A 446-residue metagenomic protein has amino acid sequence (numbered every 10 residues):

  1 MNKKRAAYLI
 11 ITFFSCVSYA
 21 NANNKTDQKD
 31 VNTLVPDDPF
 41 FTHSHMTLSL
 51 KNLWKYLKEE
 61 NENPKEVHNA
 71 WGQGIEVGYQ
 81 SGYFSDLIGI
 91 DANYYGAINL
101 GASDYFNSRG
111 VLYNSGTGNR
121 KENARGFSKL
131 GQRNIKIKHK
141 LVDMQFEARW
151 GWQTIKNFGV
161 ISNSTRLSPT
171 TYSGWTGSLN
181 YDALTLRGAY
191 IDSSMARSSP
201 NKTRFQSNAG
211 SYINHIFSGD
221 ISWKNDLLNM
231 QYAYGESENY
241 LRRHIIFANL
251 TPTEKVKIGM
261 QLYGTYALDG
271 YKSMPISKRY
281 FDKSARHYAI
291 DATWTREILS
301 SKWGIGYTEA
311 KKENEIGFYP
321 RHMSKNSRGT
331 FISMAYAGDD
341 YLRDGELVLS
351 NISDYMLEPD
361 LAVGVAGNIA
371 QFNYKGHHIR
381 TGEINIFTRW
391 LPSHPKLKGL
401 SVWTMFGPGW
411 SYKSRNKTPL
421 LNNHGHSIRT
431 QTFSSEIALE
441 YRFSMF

Functional and structural regions predicted by a protein language model:
A20-A148, V365, F387-P392, S401-S414 (+1 more regions): Beta-barrel outer-membrane channel/assembly domains of diderm bacteria
T42, N69-I75, F127-G131, P169-S173 (+7 more regions): Residues that define the transmembrane beta-barrel architecture of outer-membrane proteins
M46, D86-G89, L141-A148, A183-G188 (+8 more regions): Repeated loop/turn-to-beta-strand initiation elements of outer-membrane beta-barrel proteins
L48-W54, A92-G96, A148-W152, G188-D192 (+8 more regions): Transmembrane beta-barrel strands of outer-membrane/channel proteins
I75-S81, R133-H139, W175-L179, G219-W223 (+5 more regions): Residues on the lipid-exposed face of transmembrane beta-strands in outer-membrane beta-barrel proteins
F106-G126, V142-S222, N229-Q231, E236-E238 (+1 more regions): Surface-exposed coil loops of outer-membrane beta-barrel proteins
R187-I216, K255-A335, T404-S435: Outer-membrane beta-barrel translocator/channel fold
K312, I316-S393: C-terminal structural cap/anchor segments
